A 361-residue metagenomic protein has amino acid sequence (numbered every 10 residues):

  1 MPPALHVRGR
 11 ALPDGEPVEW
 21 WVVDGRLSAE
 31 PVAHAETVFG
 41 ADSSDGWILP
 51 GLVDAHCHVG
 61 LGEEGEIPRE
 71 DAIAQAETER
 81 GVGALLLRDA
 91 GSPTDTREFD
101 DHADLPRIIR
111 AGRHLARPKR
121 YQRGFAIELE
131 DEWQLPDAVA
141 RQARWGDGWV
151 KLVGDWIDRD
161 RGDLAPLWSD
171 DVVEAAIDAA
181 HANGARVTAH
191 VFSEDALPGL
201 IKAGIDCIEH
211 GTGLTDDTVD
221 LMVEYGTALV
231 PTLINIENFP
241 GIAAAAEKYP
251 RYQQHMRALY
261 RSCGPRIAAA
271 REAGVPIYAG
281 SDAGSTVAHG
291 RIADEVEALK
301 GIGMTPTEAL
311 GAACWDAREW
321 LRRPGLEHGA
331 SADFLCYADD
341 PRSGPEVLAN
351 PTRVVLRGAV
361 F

Functional and structural regions predicted by a protein language model:
M1-E36, W47-L49, L335, D339-P345 (+1 more regions): N-terminal metal-binding scaffold of metallo-dependent hydrolase/deaminase domains
P3, Q134-L229, A245-E247, R257-I277 (+2 more regions): Histidine/acidic residue-rich metal-binding segments in metalloenzymes
G46-A103, K119-A126, A203: Metal-associated gating/positioning segment near the N- to mid-region
V59-R69, P118-L129, R159-P166, G241 (+1 more regions): Acidic/histidine-rich helix-loop elements that form or flank divalent-metal/phosphate-binding sites at the catalytic
G60-G62, P93-R97, A116-P118, W156-R159 (+4 more regions): Active-site environment of divalent metal-dependent phosphoester hydrolases
E63-I67, D100, L197-A203, N235-K248 (+4 more regions): Histidine/acidic-residue-rich catalytic or RNA/ligand-binding cores of hydrolases and nuclease-related proteins
A74-E98, L105-A116, G146-D158, R186 (+2 more regions): Divalent metal-dependent hydrolysis catalytic cores, especially in the metallo-beta-lactamase
A182, Y260-D340: His/Asp/Glu-enriched, well-ordered alpha-helical/loop segment that forms or immediately abuts the divalent-metal
